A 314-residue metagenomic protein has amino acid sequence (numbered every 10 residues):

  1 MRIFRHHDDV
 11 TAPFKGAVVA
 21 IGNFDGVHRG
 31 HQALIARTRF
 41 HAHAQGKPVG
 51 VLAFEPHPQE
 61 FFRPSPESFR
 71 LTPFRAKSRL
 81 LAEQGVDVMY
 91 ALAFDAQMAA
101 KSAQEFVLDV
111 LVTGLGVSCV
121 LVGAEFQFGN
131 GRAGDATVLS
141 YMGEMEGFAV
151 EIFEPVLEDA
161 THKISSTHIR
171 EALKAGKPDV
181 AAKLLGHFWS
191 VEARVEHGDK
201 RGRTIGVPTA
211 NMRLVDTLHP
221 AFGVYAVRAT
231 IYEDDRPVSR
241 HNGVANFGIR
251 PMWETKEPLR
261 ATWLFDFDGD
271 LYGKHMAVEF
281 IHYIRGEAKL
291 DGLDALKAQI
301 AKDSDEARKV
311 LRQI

Functional and structural regions predicted by a protein language model:
R2-D9, F69, Y90: Short acidic-hydrophobic, aromatic-tinged amphipathic segments that line or gate anion-handling sites
R5, V51, A91, I152-F153: A structural preference for short, hydrophobic beta-strand core positions in alpha/beta folds
T11-P73: N-terminal catalytic cores of NTP/NDP-binding nucleotidyl/phosphoryl-transfer enzymes
H28, L81, V120, A181 (+2 more regions): Residue-level signal for inorganic ion chemistry
E60-E146: N-terminal Rossmann-like or analogous alpha/beta NTP/dinucleotide-binding catalytic cores that position adenine
D135, Y141-G248: Glycine-rich, Lys/Arg-enriched anion-binding loops that position phosphate/diphosphate groups for phosphoryl
G198-I314: Phosphate/ribose-recognition catalytic cores of enzymes acting on nucleotide-derived substrates
